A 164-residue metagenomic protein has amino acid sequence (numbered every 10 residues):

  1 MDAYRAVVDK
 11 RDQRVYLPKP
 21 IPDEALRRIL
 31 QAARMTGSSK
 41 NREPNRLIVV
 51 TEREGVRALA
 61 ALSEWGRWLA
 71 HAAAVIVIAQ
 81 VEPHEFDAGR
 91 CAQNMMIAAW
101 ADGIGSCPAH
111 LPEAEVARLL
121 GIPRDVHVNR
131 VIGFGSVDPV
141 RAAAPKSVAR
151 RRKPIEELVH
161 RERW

Functional and structural regions predicted by a protein language model:
M1-W164: Acidic, surface-exposed loops and disordered segments
